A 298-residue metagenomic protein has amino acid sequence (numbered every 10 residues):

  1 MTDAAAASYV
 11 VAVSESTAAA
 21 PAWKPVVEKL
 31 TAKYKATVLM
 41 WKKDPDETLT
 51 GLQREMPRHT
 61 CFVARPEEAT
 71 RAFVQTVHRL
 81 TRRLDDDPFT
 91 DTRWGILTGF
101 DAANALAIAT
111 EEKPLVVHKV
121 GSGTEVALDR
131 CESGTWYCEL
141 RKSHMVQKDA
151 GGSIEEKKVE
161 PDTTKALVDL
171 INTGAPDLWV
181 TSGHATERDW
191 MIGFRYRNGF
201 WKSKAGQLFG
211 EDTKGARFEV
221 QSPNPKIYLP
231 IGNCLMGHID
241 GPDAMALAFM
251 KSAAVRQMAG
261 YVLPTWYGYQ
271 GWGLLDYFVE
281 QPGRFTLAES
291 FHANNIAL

Functional and structural regions predicted by a protein language model:
M1-L298: Cysteine-dependent hydrolase recognition
